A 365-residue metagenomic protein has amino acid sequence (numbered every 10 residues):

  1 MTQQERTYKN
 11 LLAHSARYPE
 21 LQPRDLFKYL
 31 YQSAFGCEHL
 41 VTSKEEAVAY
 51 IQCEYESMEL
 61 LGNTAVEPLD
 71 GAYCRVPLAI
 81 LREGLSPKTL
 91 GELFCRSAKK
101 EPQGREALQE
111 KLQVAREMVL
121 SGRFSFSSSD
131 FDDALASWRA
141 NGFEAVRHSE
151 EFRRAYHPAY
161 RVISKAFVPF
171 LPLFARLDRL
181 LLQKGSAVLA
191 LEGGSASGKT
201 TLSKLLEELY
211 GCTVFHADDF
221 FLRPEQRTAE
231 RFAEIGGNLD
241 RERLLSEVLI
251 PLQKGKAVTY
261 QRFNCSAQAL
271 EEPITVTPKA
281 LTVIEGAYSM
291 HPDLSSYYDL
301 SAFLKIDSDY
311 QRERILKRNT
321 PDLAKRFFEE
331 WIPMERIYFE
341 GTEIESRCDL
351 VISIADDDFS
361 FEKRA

Functional and structural regions predicted by a protein language model:
M1-R153: Long, basic/Gly/Ser/Thr-rich N-terminal segments that mediate initial subcellular attachment or targeting
A155-L182: N-terminal pre-Walker A segment at the start of P-loop NTPase domains
V188-A190: Short hydrophobic/aromatic beta-strand immediately N-terminal to the Walker A/P-loop
G194: P-loop (Walker A) phosphate-binding loop of NTP-binding proteins
K199: Conserved lysine of the Walker
L202-S203, E207: Post-Walker A alpha-helix
Y210-H216, L222-T275, L281: Conserved nucleotide-sensing/catalytic segment adjacent to the nucleotide-binding pocket in NTP-handling enzymes
L270-R318: ATP-dependent NMP and nucleoside kinases share a basic, alpha-helical "lid"
